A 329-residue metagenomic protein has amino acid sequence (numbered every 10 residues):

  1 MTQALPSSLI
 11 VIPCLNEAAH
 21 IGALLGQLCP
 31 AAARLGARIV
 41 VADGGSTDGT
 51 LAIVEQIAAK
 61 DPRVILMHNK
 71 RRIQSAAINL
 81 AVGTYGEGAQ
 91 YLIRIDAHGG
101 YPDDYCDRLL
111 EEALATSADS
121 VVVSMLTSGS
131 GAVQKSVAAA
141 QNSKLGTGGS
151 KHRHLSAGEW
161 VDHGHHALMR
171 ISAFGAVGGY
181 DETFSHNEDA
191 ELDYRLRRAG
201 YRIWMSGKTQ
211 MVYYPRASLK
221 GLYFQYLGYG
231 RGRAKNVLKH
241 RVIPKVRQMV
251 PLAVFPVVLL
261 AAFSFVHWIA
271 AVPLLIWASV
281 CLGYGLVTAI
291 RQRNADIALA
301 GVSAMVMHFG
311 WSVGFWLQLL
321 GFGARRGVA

Functional and structural regions predicted by a protein language model:
G26-G36: Short, acidic, metal-binding catalytic loop of nucleotide-sugar glycosyltransferases
D43-A52, R71, G99-P102: A conserved acidic beta->alpha catalytic loop
N69-E87, R108: Glycine-rich, basic loop-to-helix element that forms the pyrophosphate-binding segment of sugar-nucleotide handling
A89-G100: Short beta-strand-to-loop acidic/aromatic patch adjacent to the donor-nucleotide binding site
D103-K135: Conserved donor NDP-sugar-binding/catalytic core segment of glycosyltransferases
A113, D181-P244: Catalytic donor/gating beta->alpha subdomain of glycosyltransferases that bind UDP-sugars
V123-G129, A138-H166, K239: Short, flexible, basic/aromatic active-site loop/helix in glycosyltransferases
V254-R325: Membrane-embedded multi-pass helical conduit in multi-pass membrane proteins, especially envelope-biosynthetic
